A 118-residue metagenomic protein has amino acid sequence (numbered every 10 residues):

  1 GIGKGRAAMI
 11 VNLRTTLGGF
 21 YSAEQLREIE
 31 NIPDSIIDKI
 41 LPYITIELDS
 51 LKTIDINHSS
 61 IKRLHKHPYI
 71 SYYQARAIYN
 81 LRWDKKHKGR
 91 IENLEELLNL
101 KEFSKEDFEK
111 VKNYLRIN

Functional and structural regions predicted by a protein language model:
G1-N118: Compositionally biased linear targeting/interaction segments
